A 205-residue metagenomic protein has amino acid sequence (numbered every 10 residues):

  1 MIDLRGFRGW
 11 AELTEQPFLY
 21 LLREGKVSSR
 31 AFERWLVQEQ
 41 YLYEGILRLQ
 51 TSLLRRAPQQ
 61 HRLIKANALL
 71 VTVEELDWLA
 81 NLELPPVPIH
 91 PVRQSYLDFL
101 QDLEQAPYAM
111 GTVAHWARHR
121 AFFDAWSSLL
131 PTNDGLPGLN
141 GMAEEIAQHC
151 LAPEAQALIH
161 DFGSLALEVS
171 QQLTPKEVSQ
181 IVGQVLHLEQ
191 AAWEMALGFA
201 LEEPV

Functional and structural regions predicted by a protein language model:
M1-D3, L82, Y96-L100, A191-E194 (+1 more regions): Hydrophobic alpha-helical segments
M1-L19, A152-D161: Acidic, low-complexity proline/glycine-rich segments
F7-L13, L22, K26-R56, M110-A125 (+1 more regions): Alpha-helical bundle segments that constitute or directly flank the non-heme di-iron/ferroxidase center
L19-E24, L100-Q101, L167-L173: Short, charged/polar, low-complexity loop and linker segments that flank or interrupt alpha-helical bundles
V37, Q60-A157, G183, H187: Active-site-proximal alpha-helical scaffolds that flank and shape metal-associated catalytic sites
L54-H61, Q172, K176-S179: Structural helix-adjacent loops and short alpha-helical linkers that scaffold large soluble proteins
L158-V169, S179, V185, W193: Long, amphipathic alpha-helical surface segments
K176-V205: Acidic, carboxylate-rich catalytic segments that either coordinate divalent cations
